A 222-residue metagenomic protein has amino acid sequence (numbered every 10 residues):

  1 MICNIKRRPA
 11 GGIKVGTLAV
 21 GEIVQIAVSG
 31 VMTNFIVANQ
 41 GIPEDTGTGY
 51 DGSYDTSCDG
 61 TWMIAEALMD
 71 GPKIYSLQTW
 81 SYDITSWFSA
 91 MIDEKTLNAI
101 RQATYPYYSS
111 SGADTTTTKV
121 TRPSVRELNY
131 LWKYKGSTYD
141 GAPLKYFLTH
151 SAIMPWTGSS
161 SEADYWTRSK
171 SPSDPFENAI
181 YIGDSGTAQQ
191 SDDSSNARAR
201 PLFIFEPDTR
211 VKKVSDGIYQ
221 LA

Functional and structural regions predicted by a protein language model:
M1-A222: Collagenous Gly-X-Y triple-helix signature in extracellular proteins
